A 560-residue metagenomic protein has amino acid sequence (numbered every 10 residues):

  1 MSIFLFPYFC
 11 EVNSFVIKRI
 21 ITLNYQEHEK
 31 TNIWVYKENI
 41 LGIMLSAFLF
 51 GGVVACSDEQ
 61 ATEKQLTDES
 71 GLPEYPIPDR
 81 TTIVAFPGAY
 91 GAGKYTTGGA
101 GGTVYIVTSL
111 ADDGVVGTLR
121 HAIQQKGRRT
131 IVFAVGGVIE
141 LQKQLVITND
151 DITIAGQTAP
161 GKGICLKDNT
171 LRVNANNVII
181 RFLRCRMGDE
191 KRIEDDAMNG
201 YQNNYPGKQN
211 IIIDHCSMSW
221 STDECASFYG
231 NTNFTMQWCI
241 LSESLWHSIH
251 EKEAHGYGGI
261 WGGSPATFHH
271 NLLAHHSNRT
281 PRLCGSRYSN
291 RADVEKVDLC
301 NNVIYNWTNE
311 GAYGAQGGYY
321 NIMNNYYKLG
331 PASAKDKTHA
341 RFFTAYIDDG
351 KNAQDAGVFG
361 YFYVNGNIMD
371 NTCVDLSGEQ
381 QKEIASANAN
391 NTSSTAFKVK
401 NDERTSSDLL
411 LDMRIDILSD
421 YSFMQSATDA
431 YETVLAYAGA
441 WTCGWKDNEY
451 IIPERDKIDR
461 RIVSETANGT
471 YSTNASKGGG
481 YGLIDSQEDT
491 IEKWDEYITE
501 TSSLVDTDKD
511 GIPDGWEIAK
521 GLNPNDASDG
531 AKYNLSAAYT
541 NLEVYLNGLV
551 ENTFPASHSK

Functional and structural regions predicted by a protein language model:
H28-T31, L49-E74: Bacterial Sec-dependent N-terminal signal peptides
V84-I131, D529: Acidic Gly/Asp/Thr-rich repetitive segments characteristic of extracellular carbohydrate-active and adhesion proteins
T96, G117-Q124, E140-N149, K167-L171 (+1 more regions): Short, T/G/N/S-enriched strand-turn elements that build extracellular solenoid repeat scaffolds
V104, R128-T130, G136-V138, Q144 (+11 more regions): Detector for repetitive beta-architecture
I139-P265: Right-handed parallel beta-helix
R282, R287, K296-D489: Extracellular beta-rich repeat passengers
T490-K560: Extracellular calcium-associated, cysteine-rich motifs in secreted modular proteins
